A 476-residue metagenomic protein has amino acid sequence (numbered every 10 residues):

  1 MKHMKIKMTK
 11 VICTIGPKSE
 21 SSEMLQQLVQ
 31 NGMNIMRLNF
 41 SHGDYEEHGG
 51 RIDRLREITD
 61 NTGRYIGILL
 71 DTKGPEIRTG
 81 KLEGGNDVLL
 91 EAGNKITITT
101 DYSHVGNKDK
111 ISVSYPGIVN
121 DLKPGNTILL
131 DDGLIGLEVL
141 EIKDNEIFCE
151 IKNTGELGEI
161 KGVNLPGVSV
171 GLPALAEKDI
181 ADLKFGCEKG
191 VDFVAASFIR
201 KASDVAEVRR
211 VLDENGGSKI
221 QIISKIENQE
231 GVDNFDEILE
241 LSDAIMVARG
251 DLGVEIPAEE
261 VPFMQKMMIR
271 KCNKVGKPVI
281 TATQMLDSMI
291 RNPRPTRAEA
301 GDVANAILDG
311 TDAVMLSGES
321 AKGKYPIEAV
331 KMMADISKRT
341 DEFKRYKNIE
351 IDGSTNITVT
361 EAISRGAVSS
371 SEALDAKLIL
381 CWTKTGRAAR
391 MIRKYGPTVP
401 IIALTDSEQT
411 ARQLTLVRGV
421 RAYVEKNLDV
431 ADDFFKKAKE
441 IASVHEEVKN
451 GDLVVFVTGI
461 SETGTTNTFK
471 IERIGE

Functional and structural regions predicted by a protein language model:
M1-E476: Non-catalytic helical/linker scaffolds that mediate oligomerization, partner binding, and domain coupling around large
